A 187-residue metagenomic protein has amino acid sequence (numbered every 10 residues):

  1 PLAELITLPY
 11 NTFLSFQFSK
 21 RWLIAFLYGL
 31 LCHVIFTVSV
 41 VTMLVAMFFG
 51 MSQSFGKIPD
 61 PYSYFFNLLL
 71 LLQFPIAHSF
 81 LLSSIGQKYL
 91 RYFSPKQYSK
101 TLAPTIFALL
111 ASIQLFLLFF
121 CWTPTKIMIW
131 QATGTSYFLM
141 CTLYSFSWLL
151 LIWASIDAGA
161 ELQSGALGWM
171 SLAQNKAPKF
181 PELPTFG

Functional and structural regions predicted by a protein language model:
P1-R21: Short, Lys/Arg-rich, polar N-terminal cytosolic tail immediately upstream of the first transmembrane signal-anchor
L2-A3, P75, W169: Intrinsically disordered, low-complexity regions
Q17-T37, V41-I113: Alpha-helical transmembrane segments in multi-pass membrane proteins
I35, L110, Q114-L117, F146-W153: Membrane-embedded alpha-helical transmembrane segments of multi-pass integral membrane proteins
F48-S52, C121-I127: Juxtamembrane "helix-exit" motif on the non-cytosolic side of transmembrane helices
Q53, F116-L118, A132: Alpha-helix boundary/capping detector
S83-A103, T123-G187: Cytosolic-biased juxtamembrane loops and peripheral soluble domains of multi-pass membrane proteins
